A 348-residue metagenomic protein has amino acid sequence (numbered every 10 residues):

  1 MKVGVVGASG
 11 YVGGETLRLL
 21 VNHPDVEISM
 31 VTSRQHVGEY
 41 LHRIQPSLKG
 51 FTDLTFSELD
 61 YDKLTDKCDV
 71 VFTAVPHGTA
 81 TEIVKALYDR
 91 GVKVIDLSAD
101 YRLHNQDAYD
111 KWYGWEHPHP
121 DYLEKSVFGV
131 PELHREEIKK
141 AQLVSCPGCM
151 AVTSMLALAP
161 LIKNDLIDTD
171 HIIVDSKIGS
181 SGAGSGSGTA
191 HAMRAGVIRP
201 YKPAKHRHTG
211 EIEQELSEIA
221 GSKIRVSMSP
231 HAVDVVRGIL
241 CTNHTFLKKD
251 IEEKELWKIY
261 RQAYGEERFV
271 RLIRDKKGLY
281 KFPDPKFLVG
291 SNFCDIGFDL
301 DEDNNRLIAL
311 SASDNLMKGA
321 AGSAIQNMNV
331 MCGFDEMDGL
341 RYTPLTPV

Functional and structural regions predicted by a protein language model:
M1-P203, G221, D299-E302, M337-D338 (+1 more regions): N-terminal Rossmann-like NAD(P) cofactor-binding subdomain of oxidoreductases, focused on the glycine-rich
E15, L19, L156, P160 (+4 more regions): Alpha-helical scaffold segments in soluble metabolic enzymes
N22-D25, K163-I167, H206, Q214-G221 (+4 more regions): Generic secondary-structure signature for well-ordered alpha-helical cores
P24-E27, D168-D170, I224, I239-C241 (+2 more regions): A generic structural signal for short beta-strands and their flanking turns/coil linkers
T153-S154, G182-S185, V235-I239, I251-K254: Short acidic/glycine-rich loop or secondary-structure boundary segments that cap or lie
P200-A204, H231-V233, D284-L288: Short Gly/Pro-enriched turn/cap motifs at secondary-structure boundaries
K205-A232, V236, L240-T242: Oxyanion-binding "anion nests"
C241-V348: C-terminal active-site/capping subdomain that shapes the small-molecule cofactor and substrate pocket of enzyme
